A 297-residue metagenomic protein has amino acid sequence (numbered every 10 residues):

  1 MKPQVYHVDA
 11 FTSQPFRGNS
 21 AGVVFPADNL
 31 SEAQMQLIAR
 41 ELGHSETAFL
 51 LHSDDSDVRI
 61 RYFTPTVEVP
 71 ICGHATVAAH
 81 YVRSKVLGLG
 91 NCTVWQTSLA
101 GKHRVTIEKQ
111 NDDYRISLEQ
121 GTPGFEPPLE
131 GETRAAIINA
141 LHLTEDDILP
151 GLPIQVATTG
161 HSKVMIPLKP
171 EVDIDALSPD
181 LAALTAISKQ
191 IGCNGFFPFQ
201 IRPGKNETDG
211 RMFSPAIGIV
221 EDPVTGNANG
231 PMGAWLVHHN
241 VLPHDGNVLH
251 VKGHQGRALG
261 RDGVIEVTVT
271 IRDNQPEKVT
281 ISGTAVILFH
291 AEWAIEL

Functional and structural regions predicted by a protein language model:
M1-R17, H142-D146: N-terminal, positively charged, Ser/Thr/Ala/Gly-biased leader segments that form transit/presequence-like amphipathic
H7, E46-F49, T93, L149-P153 (+2 more regions): A short linear hydrophobic-aromatic micro-motif
T12-R17, G22, S31, H290: Short N-terminal binding/cap micro-motifs at the start of the first secondary-structure element
V23-A27, L50-L51, M165-L168, F199 (+2 more regions): Short beta-strand-to-turn element immediately C-terminal to the catalytic PLP-Schiff-base lysine in fold type I
A33-V69, I201-T208: Anion-binding (especially nucleotide phosphate/pyrophosphate-binding) glycine-rich loop and adjoining beta-alpha core
D57, F63-S188, V237-L297: Acidic, low-complexity central loop/insert segments
V69-C72, I219-G233: Short glycine/threonine-rich catalytic loop with a Thr-x-Gly-x-Asp
Q155-V156, T185-D209, D222: Glycine-rich, acidic
